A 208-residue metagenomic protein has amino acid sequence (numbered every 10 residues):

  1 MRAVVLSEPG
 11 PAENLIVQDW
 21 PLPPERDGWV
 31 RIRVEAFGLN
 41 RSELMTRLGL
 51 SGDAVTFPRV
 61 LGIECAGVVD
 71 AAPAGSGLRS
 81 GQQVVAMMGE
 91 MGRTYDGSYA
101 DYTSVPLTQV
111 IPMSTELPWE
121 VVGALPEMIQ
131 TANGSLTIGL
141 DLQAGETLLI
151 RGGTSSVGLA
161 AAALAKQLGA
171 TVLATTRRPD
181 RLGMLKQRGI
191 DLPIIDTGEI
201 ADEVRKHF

Functional and structural regions predicted by a protein language model:
M1-R2: Extreme N-terminal starter segment of soluble prokaryotic enzymes
V17-D19, A66-V68, Y102-S104, V110 (+1 more regions): Conserved hydrophobic/aromatic beta-strand scaffold that supports enzyme active sites
P21-G38, L50-M91: Glycine-rich beta-strand-centered segment in the early N-terminal region that forms part of a ligand/cofactor-binding
R41-L48: Cytochrome P450 core scaffold surrounding the K-helix E-X-X-R motif and the conserved "meander" helix-loop region
A86-G152: NAD(P)H dinucleotide-binding glycine-rich loop of Rossmann-like/cofactor-binding domains, especially the beta1-alpha1
L125-E199: Mid-domain Rossmann-like dinucleotide-binding core that forms the NAD(H)/NADP(H) cofactor-binding site
I200-F208: Short amphipathic alpha-helix with an adjacent loop that forms part of the alpha/beta core around
